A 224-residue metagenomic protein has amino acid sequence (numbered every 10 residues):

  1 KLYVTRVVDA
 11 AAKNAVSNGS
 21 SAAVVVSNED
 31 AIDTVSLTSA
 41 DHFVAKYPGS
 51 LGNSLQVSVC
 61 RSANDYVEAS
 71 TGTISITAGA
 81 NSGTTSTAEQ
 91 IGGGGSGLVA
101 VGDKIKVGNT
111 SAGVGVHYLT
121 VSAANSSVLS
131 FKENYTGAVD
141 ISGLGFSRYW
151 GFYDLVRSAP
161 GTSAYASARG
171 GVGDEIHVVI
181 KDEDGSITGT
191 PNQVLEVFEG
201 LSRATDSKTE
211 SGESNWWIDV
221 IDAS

Functional and structural regions predicted by a protein language model:
K1-N18, A23, D41-H42, K46 (+3 more regions): Structured, hydrophobic secondary-structure cores that serve as assembly/anchoring elements
I32-F43, S50-D140, L144: Autoprocessing Asn-cyclization modules and mimics
S39, H117, A168-R169, D174: Residues that flank catalytic or metal-binding motifs in active/ligand-binding sites
S50-L51, G185-I187: Primarily extracytoplasmic ectodomains and periplasmic/lumenal surface modules that are beta-strand-rich
A88-G94, Y149-A168: Short amphipathic, basic-aromatic surface patches that mediate peripheral association with negatively charged
G137-V156, R169-V179, D184-S186: Surface-exposed interaction regions enriched in Ser/Thr/Asp/Glu that occur as long low-complexity tracts or repetitive
G189-S224: E2/UBC-UEV (E2-variant) core
